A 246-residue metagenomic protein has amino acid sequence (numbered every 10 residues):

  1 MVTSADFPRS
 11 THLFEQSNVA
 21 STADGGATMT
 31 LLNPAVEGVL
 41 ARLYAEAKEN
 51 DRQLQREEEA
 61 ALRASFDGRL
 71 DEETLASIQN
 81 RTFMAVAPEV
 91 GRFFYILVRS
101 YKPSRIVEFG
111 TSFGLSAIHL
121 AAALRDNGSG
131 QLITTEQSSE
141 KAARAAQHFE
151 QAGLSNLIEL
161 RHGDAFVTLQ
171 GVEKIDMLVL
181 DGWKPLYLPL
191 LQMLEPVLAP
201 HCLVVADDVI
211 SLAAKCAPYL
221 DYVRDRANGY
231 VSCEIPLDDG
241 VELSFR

Functional and structural regions predicted by a protein language model:
V2-V179, K184-V205, I210-R246: A short alpha-helical cap/connector motif
